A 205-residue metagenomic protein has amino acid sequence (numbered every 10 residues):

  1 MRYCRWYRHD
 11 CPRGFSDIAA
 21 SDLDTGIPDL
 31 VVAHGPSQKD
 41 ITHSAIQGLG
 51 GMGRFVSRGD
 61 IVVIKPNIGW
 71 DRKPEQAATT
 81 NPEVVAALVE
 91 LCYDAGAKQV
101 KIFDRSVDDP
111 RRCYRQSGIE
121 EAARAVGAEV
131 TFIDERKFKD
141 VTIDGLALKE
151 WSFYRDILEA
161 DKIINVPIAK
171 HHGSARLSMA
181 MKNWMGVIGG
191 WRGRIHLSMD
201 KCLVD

Functional and structural regions predicted by a protein language model:
M1-D205: N-terminal and secondary-structure boundary signal
